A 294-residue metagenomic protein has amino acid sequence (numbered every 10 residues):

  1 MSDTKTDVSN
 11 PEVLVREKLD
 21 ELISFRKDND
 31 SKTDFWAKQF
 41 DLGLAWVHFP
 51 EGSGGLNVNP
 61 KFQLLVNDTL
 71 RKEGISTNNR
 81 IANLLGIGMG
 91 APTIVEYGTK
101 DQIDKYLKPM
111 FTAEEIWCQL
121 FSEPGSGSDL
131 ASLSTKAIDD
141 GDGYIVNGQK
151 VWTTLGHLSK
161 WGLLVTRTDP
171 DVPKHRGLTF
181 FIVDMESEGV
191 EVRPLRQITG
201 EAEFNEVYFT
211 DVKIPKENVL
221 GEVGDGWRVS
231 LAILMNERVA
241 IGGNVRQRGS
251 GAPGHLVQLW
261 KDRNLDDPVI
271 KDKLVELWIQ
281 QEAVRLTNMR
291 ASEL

Functional and structural regions predicted by a protein language model:
M1-L84, V95, D101-K105, P109-T112 (+4 more regions): Amphipathic, small/basic residue-rich leader segments at the start of a protein or domain
T6, V190-R290, L294: Glycine-rich beta->alpha junctions and the first turn(s) of the following alpha-helix
G43, V66-G74, V165-T166, I182-E188 (+2 more regions): Short Ser/Thr-interspersed hydrophobic loop/turn segments at strand-loop and sheet-helix junctions that line or gate
I87, V151-G156, I198-T199: Glycine-rich phosphate/pyrophosphate-binding beta-alpha loops
A113-F121, V165: A short, Trp-centered hydrophobic/proline-enriched beta-strand micro-motif
P124-L133: Active-site-adjacent elements of ketosynthase-type condensing enzymes
T135-I138: A structural signal for short hydrophobic beta-strand segments in well-ordered beta-sheet cores
G143, N147-R193: A short core secondary-structure module
